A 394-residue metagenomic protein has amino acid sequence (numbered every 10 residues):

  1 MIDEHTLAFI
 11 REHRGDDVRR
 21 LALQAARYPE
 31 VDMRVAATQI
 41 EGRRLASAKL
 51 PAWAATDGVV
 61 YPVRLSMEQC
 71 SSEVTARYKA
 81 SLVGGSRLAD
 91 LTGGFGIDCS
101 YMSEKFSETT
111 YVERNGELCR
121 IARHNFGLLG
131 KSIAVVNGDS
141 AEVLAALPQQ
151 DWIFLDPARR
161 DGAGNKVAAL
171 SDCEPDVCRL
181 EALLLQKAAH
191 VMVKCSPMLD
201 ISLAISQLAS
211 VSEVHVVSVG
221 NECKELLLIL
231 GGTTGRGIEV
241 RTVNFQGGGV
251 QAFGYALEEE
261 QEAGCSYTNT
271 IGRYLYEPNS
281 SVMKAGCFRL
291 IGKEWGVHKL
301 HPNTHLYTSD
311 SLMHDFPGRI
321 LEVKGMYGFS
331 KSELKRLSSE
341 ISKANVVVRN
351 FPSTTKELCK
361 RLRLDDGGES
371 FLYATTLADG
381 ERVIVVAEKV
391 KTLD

Functional and structural regions predicted by a protein language model:
M1-D394: SAM-dependent transferase fold signal centered on methyltransferase-like domains, encompassing both Class I
